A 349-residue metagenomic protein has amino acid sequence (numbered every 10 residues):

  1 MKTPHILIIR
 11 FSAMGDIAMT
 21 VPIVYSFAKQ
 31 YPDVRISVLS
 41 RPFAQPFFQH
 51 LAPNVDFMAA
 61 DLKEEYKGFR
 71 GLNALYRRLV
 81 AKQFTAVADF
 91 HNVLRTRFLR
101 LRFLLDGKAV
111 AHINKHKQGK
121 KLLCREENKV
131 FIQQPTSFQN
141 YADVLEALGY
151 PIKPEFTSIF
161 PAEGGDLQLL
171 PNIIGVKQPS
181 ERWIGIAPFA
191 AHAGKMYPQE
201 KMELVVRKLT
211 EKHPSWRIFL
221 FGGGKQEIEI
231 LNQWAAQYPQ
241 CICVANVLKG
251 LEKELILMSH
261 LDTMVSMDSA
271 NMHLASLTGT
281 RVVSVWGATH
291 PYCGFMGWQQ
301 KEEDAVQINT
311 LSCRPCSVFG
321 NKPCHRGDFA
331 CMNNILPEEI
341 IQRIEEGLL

Functional and structural regions predicted by a protein language model:
M1-L349: Catalytic machinery of carbohydrate-active enzymes, primarily nucleotide-sugar-dependent glycosyltransferases
